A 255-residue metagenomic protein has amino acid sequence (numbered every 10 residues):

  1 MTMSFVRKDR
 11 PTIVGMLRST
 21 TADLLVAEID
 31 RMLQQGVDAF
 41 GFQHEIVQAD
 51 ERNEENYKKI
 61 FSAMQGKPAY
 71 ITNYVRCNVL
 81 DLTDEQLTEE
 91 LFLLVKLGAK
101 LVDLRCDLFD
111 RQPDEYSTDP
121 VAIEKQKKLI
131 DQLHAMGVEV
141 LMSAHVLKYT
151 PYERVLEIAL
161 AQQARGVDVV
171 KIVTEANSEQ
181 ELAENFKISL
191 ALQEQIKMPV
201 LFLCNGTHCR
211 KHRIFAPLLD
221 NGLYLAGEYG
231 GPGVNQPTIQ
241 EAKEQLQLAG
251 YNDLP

Functional and structural regions predicted by a protein language model:
M1-M3: A short, compositionally biased domain-edge/stem linker segment
R7-A135, E139-Y152: Active-site beta->alpha loop and helix N-cap motifs at the rims of alpha/beta catalytic domains
D107-P255: Catalytic alpha/beta core domains of metabolic enzymes, predominantly
